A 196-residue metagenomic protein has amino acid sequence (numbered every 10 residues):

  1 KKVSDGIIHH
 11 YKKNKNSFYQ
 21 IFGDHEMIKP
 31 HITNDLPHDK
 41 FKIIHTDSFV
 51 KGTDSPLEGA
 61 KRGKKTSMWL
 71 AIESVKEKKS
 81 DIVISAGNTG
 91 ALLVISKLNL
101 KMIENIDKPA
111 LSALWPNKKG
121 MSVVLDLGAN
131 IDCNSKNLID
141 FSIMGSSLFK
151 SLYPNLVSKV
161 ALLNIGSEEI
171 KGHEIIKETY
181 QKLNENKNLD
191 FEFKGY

Functional and structural regions predicted by a protein language model:
K1-D5, I28-K29, K64-K78, I82-S96 (+4 more regions): Short glycine/serine/threonine-rich phosphate/pyrophosphate-binding segments that cradle anionic phosphate groups
K1-P30: N-terminal phosphate-binding or glycine-rich loops at protein starts, especially the Walker A/P-loop of NTPases
S17, K40-F41, S122, F191: Short, conserved active-site loop motifs that form the nucleotide-linked donor/cofactor pocket
F18, H25-E26, I131-G195: Glycine-rich phosphate/diphosphate-binding loop of Rossmann-like nucleotide-binding domains
F22-G23, I44, S85-G87, L114-W115 (+2 more regions): Short beta-strand segments
P37-S80: Phosphate/nucleotide-donor binding subsite
S48-F49, N88-G90, L98, S167-E168: Short glycine-rich anion-binding loops that position phosphate/pyrophosphate groups of nucleotides and phosphorylated
L93-G128, E185-G195: Short, acidic/small-residue loops that bind anionic groups at enzyme active sites
